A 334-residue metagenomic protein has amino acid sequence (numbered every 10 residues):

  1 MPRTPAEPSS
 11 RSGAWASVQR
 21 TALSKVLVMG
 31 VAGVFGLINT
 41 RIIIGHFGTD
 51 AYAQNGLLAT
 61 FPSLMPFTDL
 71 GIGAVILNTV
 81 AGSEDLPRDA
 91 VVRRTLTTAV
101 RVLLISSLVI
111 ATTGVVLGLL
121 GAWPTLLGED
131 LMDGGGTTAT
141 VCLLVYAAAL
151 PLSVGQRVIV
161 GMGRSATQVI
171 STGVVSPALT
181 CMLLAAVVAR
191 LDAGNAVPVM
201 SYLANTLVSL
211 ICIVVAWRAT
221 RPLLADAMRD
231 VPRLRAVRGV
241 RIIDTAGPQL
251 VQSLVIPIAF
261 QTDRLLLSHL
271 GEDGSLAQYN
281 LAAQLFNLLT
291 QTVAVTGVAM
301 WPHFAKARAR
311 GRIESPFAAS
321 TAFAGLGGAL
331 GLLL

Functional and structural regions predicted by a protein language model:
M1-T4, T97-L127, V141, A185-A189 (+1 more regions): Alpha-helical transmembrane segments of multi-pass membrane transport and lipid-handling proteins
P2-V18, N195-S201, I213-F260, G311-R312: Interhelical loop/hinge segments that connect adjacent transmembrane helices in multipass membrane
S17-A81, A111, V145, T180 (+1 more regions): Signature of the first transmembrane helix
T49-Q54, L86-T97, A111-L143, A189-V199: Membrane-interface helix-capping segments at transmembrane helix termini in multi-pass transporters
N55-L70, I256, Y279-V298, G327-G331: Transmembrane helix-bundle signature of multi-pass secondary active exporters and lipid flippases
L70-L86, G161, A225, A282 (+2 more regions): Helix-loop junctions and terminal segments of transmembrane helices in multi-pass membrane transport/translocation
G136, T140, I170-L224: Hydrophobic alpha-helical transmembrane segments
A147-T172, L191, K306: Membrane-interface junctions at transmembrane-helix termini in multi-pass inner-membrane proteins
